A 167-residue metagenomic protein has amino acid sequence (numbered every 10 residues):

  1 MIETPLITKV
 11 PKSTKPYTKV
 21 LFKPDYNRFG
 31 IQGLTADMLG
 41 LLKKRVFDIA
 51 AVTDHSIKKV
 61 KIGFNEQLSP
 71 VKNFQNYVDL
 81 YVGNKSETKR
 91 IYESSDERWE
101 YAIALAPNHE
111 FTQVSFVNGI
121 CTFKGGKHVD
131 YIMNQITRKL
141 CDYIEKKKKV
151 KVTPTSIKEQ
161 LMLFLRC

Functional and structural regions predicted by a protein language model:
M1-K72, N76: GHKL-type ATPase core
K59-E159, L163-C167: GHKL/Bergerat-fold ATPase module in large chromosome/replication-associated machines
